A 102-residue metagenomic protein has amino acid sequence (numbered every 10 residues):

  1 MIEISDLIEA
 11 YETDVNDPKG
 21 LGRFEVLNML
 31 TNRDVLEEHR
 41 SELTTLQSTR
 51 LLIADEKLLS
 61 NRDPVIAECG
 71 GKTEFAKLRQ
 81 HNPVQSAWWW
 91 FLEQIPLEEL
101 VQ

Functional and structural regions predicted by a protein language model:
E3-H39, I53-V101: Long, compositionally biased low-complexity segments enriched in polar/charged residues
R50: Short, well-ordered alpha-helical segments that carry or flank key catalytic/ligand-binding motifs at enzyme/regulatory
